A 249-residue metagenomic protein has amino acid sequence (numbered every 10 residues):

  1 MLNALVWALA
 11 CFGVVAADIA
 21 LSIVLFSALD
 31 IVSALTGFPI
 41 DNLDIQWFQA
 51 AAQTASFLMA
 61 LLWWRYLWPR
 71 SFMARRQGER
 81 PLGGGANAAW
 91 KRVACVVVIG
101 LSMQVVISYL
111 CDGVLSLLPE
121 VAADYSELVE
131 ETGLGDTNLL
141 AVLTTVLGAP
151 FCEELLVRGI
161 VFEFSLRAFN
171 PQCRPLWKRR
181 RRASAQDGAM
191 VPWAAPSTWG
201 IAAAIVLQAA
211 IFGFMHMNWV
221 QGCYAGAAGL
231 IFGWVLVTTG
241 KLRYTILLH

Functional and structural regions predicted by a protein language model:
A4-L9, Q46, V93-V98, L139-L143 (+3 more regions): Hydrophobic alpha-helical transmembrane segments
W7-A20, A94-S108, L247-H249: Hydrophobic alpha-helical membrane-insertion segments
C11-P69, C95: Alpha-helical transmembrane segments in multi-pass membrane proteins
A16-S27, V206-A209, G213-F214, Q221-H249: Functionally important transmembrane alpha-helices
D30-I45, F72-L155, E163-A195: Juxtamembrane helix-loop-helix connectors linking adjacent transmembrane helices in multi-pass membrane enzymes
I45-Y66, V129-N138, P196-A204: Aromatic-enriched alpha-helical transmembrane segments of multi-pass intramembrane proteins
A51-L58, L143, C223-I231: Membrane-embedded alpha-helical segments of multi-pass membrane proteins, especially the transmembrane helices
L156-S165, C223, L247: Active-site-flanking alpha-helical
